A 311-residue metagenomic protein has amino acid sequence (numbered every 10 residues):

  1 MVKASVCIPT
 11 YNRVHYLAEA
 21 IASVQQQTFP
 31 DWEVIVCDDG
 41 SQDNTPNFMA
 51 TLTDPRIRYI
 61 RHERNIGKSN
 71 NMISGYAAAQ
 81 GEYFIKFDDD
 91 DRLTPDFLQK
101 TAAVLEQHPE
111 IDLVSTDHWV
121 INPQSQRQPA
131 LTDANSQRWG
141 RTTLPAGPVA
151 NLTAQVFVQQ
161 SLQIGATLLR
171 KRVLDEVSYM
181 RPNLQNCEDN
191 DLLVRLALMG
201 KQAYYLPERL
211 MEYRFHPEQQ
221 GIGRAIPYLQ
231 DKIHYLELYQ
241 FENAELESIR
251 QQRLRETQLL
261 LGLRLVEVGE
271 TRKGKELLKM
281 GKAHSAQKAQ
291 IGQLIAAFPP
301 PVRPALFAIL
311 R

Functional and structural regions predicted by a protein language model:
M1-S23: N-proximal low-complexity "stem/linker" segments adjacent to membrane-targeting elements
V6, R138-P227: Conserved nucleotide-sugar donor-binding catalytic segment
S23, P30, D38-N47, R64 (+1 more regions): A conserved acidic beta->alpha catalytic loop
D43-T51, R92, D96: Acidic helix N-cap motif at the loop->helix transition within catalytic regions of sugar-transfer enzymes
H62-A79, D89: Glycine-rich, basic loop-to-helix element that forms the pyrophosphate-binding segment of sugar-nucleotide handling
F84: Short aromatic/hydrophobic "clamp" motif used to bind/position activated sugar donors
D96-S136: Conserved donor NDP-sugar-binding/catalytic core segment of glycosyltransferases
K201, E208-P217, G221-S248, E267 (+1 more regions): Catalytic core of nucleotide-sugar-dependent glycosyltransferases
